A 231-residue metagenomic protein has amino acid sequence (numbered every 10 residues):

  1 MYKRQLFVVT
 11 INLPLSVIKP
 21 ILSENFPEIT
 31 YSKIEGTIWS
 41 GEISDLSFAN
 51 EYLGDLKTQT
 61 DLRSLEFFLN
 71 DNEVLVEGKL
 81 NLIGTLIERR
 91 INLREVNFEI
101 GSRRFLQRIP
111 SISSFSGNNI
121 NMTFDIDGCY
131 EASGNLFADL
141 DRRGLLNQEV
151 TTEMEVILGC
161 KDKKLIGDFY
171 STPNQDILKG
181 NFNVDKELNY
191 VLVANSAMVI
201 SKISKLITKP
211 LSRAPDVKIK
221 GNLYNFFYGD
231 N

Functional and structural regions predicted by a protein language model:
M1-Q5: Conserved small/polar residues in nucleotide/adenosyl-binding loops
L6-T10, P14: Hydrophobic alpha-helical membrane-associated segments
L13-G36: Alpha-helical transmembrane signal-anchor/signal-peptide segments
E24, M154-C160, L165-N231: Extended terminal
I29-T123: N-terminal beta-strand/beta-hairpin edge segment
T30-K33, E42-L46, S116-K179: Solvent-exposed beta-strand/coil patches in large extracellular/periplasmic or lumenal scaffold regions
S64-N72, L86-V96, E131-L136, I166-F169 (+2 more regions): Short, well-ordered strand-loop elements centered on a beta-strand within folded domains, enriched for acidic residues
